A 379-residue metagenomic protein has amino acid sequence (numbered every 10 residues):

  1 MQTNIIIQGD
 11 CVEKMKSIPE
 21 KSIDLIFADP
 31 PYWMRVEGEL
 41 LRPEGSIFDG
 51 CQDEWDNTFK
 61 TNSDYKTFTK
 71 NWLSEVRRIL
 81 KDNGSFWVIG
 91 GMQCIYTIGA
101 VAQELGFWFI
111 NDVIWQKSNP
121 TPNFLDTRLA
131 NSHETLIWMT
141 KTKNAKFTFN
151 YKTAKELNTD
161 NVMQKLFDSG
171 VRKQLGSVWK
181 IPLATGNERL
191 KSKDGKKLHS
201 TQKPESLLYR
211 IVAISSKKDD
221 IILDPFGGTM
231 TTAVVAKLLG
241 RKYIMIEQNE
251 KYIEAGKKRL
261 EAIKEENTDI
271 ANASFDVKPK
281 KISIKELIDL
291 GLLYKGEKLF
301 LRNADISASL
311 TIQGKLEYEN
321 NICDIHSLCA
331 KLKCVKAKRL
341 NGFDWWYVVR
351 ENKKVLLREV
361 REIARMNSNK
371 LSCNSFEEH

Functional and structural regions predicted by a protein language model:
M1-M15, K258-E286: S-adenosyl-L-methionine
M1-M245: Core catalytic lobe of class I
G99, Q103, E254-K257, E261-K264: Class I S-adenosyl-L-methionine
E104, A130, L239-G240, I263-E265 (+2 more regions): Short alpha-helix boundary/capping motifs
Q116-S118, E247, I253, E261: Short beta-strand edge segments in extracellular beta-sheet folds
S215, D219, L260, K264-N267 (+1 more regions): Alpha-helix capping/termination and helix-coil
L238, K242, E250-K251, A255 (+1 more regions): Intrinsically disordered, charged low-complexity linkers and terminal tails that flank or connect structured domains
